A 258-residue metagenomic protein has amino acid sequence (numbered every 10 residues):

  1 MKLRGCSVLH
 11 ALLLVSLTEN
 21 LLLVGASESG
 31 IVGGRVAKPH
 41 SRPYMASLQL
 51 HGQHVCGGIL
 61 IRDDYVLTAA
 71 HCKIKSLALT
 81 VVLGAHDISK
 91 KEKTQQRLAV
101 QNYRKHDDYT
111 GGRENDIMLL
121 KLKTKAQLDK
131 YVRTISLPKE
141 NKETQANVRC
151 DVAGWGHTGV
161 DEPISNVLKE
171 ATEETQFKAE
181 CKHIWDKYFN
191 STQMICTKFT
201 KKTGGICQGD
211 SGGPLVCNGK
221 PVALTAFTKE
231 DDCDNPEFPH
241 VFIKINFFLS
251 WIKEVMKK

Functional and structural regions predicted by a protein language model:
R4-V24, V81: Cleavable N-terminal signal peptides of Sec/SRP-targeted secreted and luminal proteins
E28-G30, L48, V66-A69, K73-G111 (+3 more regions): Conserved H-D interstitial segment of serine endopeptidase catalytic domains
K38-A78: Catalytic histidine site
S41-P43, S76-A78, Q95, N115-I117 (+3 more regions): Extracytoplasmic
M45, Y65-L67, Q95, I117-K121 (+3 more regions): Conserved hydrophobic/aromatic beta-strand scaffold that supports enzyme active sites
M45-Q49, V148-K258: Extracellular trypsin-like serine protease catalytic domains
Q49-G52, K121-K125, P138-K139, K198-K201: A structural micro-motif recognizing beta-strand termini and the immediately following turn/loop segments
E92, R104-D108, K125-A171: Active-site substrate-binding loop(s) of clan PA
